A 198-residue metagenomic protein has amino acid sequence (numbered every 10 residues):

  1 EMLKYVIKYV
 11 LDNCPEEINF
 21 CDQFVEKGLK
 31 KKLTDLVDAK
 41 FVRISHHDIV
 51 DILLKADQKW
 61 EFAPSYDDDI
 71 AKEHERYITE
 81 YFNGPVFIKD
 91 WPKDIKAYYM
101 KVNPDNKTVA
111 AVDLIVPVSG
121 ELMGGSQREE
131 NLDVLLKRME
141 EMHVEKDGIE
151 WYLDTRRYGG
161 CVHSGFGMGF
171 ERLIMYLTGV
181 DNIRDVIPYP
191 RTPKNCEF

Functional and structural regions predicted by a protein language model:
E1-V116, E141-C161: Metal-assisted phosphate- and nucleotidyl-transfer catalytic regions
V37, M123, Q127: Conserved aromatic-histidine-acidic binding/catalytic patches
L114-G124: C-terminal substrate/ligand-recognition segments
S126-Q127, N131-F198: Active-site pocket scaffolds in enzymes
